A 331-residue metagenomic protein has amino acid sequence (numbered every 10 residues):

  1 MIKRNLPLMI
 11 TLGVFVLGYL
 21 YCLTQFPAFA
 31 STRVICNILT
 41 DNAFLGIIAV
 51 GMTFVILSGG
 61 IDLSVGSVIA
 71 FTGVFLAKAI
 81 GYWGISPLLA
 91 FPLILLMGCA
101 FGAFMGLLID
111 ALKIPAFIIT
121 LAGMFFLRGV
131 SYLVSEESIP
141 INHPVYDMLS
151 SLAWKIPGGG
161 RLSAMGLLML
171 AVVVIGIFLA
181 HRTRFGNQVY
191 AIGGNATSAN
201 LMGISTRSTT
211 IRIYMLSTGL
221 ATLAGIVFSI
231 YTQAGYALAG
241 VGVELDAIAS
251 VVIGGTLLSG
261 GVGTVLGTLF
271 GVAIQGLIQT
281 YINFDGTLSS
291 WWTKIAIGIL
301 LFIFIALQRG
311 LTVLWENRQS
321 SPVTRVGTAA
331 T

Functional and structural regions predicted by a protein language model:
M1-K3, I61, C99-N142, L179-R184 (+4 more regions): Short loop segments and helix-boundary regions at transmembrane helix junctions of multi-pass inner-membrane proteins
M1-V16, L20, L201-S208, I278-T331: Cytosolic-side transmembrane-helix boundaries in multi-pass membrane proteins
K3, L112, A116-R182, T209-I211 (+3 more regions): Transmembrane helix-bundle core of multi-pass membrane transporters and related energy-transducing complexes
V14-A30, S58, S131-S135, I177-R184 (+1 more regions): Structural signal for alpha-helical transmembrane segments and their membrane-water exit/capping regions in multi-pass
Y19-W83, L107-I114, V251-V265, I299: Single transmembrane alpha-helix segments in multi-pass membrane proteins
N42-G51, S67, F71, A100-A103 (+7 more regions): Hydrophobic alpha-helical segments embedded in the membrane of multi-pass proteins
S86-I94, A100-M105, I109, P157-G235: Helix-loop-helix "hairpin" substructures at the membrane interface of multi-pass membrane proteins
A221, Y231-G298: Transmembrane alpha-helical segments in multi-pass inner-membrane proteins
